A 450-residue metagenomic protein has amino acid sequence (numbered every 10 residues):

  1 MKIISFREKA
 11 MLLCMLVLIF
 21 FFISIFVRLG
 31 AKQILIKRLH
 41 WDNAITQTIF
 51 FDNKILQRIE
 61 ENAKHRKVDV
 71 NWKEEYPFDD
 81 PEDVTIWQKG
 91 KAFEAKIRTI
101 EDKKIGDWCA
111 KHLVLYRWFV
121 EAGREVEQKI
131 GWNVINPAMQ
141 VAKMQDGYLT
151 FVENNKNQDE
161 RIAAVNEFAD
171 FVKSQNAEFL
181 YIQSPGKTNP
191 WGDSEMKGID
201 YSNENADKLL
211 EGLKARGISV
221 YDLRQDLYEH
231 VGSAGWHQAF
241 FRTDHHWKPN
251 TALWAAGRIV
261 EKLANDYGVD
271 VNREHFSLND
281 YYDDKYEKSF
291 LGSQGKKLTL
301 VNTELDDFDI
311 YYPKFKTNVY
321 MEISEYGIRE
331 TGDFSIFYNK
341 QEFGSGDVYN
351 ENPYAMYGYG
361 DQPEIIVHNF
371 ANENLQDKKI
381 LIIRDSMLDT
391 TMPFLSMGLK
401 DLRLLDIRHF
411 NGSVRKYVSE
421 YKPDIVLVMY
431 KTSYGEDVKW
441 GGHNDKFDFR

Functional and structural regions predicted by a protein language model:
M1-R450: Extracellular glycan-modifying ectodomains
